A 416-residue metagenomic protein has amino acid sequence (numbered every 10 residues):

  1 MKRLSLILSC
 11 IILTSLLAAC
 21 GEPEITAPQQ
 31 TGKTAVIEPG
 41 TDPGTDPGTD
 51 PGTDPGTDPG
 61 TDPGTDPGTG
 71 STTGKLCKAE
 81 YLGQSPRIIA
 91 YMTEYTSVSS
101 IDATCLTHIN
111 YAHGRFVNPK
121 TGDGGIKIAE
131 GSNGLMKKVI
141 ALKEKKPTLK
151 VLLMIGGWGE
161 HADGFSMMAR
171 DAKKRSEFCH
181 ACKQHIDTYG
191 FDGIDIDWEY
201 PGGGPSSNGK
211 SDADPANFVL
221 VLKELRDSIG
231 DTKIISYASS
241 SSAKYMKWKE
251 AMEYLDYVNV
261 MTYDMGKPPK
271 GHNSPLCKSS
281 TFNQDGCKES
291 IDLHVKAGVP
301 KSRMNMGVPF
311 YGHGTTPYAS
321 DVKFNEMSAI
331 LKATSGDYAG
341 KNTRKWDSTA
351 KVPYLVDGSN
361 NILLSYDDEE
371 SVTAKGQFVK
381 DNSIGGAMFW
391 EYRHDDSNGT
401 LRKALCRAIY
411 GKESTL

Functional and structural regions predicted by a protein language model:
M1-A18: Sec-dependent bacterial lipoprotein signal peptides
S15-L82: Bacterial Sec-dependent N-terminal signal peptides
G70-I186: Glycan-recognition patch characteristic of GH18 chitinases/ENGases and related GlcNAc/peptidoglycan-binding proteins
G74-L76, I155, R303-D381, K403-L416: Glycan-binding loop/region signatures in secreted carbohydrate-active enzymes
K78-G83, M136-L152, G156-G157, F218-K233 (+3 more regions): Surface-exposed amphipathic alpha-helices with a cationic face
Q84-P86, T107, P147-V151, G190-D192 (+4 more regions): Short, well-ordered coil/turn segments that N-cap beta-strands
I89, N118-G134, H180, P201-G336: Substrate-binding surface in catalytic domains of secreted glycosidases
I109, L153, I196, L225 (+4 more regions): Conserved, mostly hydrophobic/aromatic
